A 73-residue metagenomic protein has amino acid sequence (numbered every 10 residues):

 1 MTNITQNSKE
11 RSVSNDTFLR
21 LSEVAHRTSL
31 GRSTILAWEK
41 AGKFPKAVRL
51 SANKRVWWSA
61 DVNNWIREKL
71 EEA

Functional and structural regions predicted by a protein language model:
M1-A41, V48, A52-A73: Basic Lys/Arg-rich amphipathic helical interaction modules
